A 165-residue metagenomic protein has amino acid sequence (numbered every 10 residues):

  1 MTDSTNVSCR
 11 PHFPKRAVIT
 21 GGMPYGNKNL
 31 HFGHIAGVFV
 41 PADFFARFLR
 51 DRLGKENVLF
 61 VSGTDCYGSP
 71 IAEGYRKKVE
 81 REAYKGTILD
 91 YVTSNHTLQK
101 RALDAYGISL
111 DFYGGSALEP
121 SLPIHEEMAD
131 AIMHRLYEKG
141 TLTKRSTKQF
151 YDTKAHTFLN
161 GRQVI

Functional and structural regions predicted by a protein language model:
T2-I165: N-terminal, positively charged nucleic-acid-binding surface of large information/translation enzymes
